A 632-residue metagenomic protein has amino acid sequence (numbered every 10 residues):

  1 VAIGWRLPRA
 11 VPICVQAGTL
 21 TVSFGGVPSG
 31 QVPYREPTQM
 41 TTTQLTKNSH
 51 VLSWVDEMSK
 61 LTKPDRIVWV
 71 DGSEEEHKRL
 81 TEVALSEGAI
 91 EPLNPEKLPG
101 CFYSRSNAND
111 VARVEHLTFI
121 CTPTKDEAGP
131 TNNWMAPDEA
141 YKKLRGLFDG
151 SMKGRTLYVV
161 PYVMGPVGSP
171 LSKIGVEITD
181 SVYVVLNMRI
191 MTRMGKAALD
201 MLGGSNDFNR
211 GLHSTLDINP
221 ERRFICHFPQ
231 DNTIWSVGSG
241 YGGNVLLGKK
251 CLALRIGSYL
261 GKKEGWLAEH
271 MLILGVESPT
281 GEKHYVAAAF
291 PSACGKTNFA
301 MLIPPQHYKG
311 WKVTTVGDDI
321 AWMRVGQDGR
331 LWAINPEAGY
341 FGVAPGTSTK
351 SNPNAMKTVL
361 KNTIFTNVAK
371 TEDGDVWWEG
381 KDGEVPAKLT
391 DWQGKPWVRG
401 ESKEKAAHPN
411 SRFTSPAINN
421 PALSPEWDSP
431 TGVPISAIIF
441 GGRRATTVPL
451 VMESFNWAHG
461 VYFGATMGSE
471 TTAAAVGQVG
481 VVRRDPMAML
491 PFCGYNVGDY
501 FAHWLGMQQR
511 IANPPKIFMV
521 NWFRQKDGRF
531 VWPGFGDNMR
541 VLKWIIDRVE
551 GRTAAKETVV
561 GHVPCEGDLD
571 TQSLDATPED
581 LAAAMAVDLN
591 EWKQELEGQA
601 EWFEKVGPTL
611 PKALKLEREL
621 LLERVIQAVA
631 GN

Functional and structural regions predicted by a protein language model:
T19-Q39: Short, Lys/Arg-enriched N-terminal segments with co-localized hydrophobic residues within the first ~10-30 amino acids
T41-C294, P304-N632: Conserved internal helical-beta-strand scaffold that buttresses enzyme catalytic cores
F299: Hydrophobic positions on the alpha1 helix immediately C-terminal to the Walker A/P-loop
